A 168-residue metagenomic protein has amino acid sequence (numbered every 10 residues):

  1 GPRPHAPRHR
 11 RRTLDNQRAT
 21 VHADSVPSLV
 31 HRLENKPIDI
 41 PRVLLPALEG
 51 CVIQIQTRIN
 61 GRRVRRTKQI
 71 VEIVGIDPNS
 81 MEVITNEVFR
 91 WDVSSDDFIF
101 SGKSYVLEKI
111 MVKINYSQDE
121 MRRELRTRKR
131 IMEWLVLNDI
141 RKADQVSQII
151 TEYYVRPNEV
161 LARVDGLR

Functional and structural regions predicted by a protein language model:
G1-Q56, N60-R62: Conserved P-loop NTPase nucleotide-binding/switch module
P2, V26, V64-T67, R128 (+1 more regions): Alpha-helix initiation and N-capping motif
Q17-T20, N35, Q118, R122 (+1 more regions): Generic amphipathic alpha-helical segments used as scaffolds and interaction surfaces in large, multi-domain proteins
P37, R58-R65, N158-G166: Short, charged low-complexity intrinsically disordered segments located at boundaries of structured domains
E49-V136: Conserved P-loop NTPase
R123-R168: Terminal-proximal interaction/regulatory segments of ATP-powered molecular machines
